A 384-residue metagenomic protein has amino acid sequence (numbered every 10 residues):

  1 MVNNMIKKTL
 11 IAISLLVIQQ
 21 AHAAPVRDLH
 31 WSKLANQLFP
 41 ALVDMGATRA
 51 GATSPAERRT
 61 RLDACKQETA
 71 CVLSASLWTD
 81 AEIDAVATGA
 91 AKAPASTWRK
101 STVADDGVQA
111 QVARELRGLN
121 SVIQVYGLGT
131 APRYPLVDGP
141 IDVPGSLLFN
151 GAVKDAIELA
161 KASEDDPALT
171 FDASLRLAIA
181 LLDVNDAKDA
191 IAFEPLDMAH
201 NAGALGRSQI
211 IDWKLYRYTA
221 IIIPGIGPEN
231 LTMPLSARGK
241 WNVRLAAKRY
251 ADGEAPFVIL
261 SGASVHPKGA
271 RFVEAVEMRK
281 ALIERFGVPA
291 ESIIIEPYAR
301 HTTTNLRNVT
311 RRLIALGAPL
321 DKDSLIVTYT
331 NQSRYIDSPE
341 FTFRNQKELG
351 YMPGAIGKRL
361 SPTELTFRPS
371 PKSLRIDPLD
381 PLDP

Functional and structural regions predicted by a protein language model:
N4-A12: Sec-dependent signal peptide recognition, specifically the positively charged N-region followed immediately by
I6, A23-A24: Long acidic/mixed-charge intrinsically disordered regions
A12-I13, A355: Residue-level detector of alpha-helical transmembrane segments in integral membrane proteins
I13-S14, S236: Generic secretory/membrane-interface signal
S14-H22: Hydrophobic h-region of N-terminal signal peptides that target proteins for export in Gram-negative bacteria
A24-P384: A structural signal for short, hydrophobic/glycine-enriched beta-strand patches
